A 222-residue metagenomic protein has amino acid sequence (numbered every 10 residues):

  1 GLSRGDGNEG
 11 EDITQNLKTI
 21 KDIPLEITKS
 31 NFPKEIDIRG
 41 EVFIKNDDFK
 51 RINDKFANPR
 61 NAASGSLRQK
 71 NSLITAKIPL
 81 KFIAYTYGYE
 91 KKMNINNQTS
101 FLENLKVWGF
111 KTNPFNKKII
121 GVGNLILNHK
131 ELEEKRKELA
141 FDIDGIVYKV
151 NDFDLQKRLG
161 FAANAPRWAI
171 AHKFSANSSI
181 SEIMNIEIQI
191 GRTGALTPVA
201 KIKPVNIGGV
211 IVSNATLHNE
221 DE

Functional and structural regions predicted by a protein language model:
G1-E222: RNA/tRNA-interacting regions in translation and RNA-turnover enzymes
